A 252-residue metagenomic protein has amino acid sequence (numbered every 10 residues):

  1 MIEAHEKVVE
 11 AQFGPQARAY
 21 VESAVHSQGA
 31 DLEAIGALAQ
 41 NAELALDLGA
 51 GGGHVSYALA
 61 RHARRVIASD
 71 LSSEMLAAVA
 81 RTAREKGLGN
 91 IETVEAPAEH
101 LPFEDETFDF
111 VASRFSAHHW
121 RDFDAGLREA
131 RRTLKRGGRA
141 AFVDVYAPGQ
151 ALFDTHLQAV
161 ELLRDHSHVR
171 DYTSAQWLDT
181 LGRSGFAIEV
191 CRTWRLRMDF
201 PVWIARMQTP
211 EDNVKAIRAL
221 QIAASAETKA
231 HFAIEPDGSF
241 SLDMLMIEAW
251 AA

Functional and structural regions predicted by a protein language model:
M1-A42, H54-A58, M75-A78, V202-I204: Conserved class I S-adenosyl-L-methionine
L46, G52-H100: Class I SAM-dependent methyltransferase SAM/SAH-binding core
G52, I188-A252: Conserved Class I S-adenosyl-L-methionine
E99-F110: A short acidic, Gly/Pro-enriched loop at the edge of an enzyme's catalytic core that lines a small-molecule cofactor
D109-D122: A short SAM/SAH-binding and catalytic strip from SAM-dependent methyltransferases
D124-R136: A short glycine-rich, Lys/Arg-flanked "PGG" loop and its adjoining helix->strand segment in the class I
A141-L163: Conserved class I S-adenosyl-L-methionine
R170-S184: Short alpha-helix
